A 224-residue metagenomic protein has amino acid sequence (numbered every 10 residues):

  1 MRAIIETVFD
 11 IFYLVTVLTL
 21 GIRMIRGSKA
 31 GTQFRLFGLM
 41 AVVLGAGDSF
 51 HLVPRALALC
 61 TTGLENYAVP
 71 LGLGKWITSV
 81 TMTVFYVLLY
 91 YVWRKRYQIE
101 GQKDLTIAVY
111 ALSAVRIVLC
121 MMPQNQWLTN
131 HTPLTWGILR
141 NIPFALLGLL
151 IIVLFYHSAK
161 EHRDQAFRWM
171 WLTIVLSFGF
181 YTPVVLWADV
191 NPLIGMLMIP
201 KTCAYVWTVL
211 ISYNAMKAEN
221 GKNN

Functional and structural regions predicted by a protein language model:
M1-L18: Hydrophobic transmembrane alpha-helical segments in integral membrane proteins
R2-I5, L64-W76, T129-I142, N191-K201: Non-cytosolic membrane-interface motifs at loop->transmembrane helix junctions
E6, T106-V109, N130-G148, D164-W171 (+1 more regions): A loop-to-helix transmembrane entry motif
T16-R26, V87-W93, V118-Q124, I142-R168 (+2 more regions): Alpha-helical transmembrane segments in multipass membrane proteins, preferentially the mid-helix core
T19-I25, F50-T106, C120-M122, F155 (+1 more regions): Internal transmembrane alpha-helix with an interfacial aromatic "cap," most often the third helix
I25-F37, W93-L105, N130-P133, Y156-R168 (+1 more regions): Membrane-interface helix-boundary motifs at transmembrane edges
L39-V53, G74-Y91, K103-Q124, R140-I151 (+1 more regions): Alpha-helical transmembrane segments of multi-pass integral membrane proteins
W171-K217: Terminal transmembrane helical module of multi-pass membrane proteins
